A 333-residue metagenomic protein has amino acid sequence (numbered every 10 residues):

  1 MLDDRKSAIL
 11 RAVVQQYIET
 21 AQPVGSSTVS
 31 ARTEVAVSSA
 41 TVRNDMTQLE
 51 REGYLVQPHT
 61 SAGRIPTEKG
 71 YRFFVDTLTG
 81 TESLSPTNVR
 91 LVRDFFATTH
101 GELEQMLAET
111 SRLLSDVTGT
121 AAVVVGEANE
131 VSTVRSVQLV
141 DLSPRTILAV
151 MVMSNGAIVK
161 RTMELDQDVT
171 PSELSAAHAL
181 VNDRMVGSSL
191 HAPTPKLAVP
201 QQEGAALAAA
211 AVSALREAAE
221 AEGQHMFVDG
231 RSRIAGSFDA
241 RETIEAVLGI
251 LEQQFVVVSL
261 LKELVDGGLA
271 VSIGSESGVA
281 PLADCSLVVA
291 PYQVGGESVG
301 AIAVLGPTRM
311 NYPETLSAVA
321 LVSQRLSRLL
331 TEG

Functional and structural regions predicted by a protein language model:
M1-L2, V37, P66, L84: Alpha-helical hairpin
L2, K6-L10: Short, leucine-enriched amphipathic alpha-helices that occur as contiguous helical runs
I9-T20: Short amphipathic alpha-helical interface segments
Q16, V35-A36, T308-Y312: Short strand->helix junction
E19, P23-T79: N-terminal helix-turn-helix
R72, D76-A303, P307-G333: Intrinsically disordered, acidic Ser/Thr/Pro-rich low-complexity regulatory segments
